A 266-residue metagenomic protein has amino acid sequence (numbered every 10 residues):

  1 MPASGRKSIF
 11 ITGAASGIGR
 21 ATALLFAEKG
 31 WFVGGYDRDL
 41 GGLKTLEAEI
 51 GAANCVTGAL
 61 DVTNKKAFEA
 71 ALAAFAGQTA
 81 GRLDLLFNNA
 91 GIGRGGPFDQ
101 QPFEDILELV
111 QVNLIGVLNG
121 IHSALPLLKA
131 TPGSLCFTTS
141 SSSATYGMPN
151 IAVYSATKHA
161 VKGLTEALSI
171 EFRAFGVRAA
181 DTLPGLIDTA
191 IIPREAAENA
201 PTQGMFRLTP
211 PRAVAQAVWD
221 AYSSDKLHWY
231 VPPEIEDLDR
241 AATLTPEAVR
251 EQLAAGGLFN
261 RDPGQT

Functional and structural regions predicted by a protein language model:
A15-S16: Conserved glycine-rich cofactor-binding loop
K29-T45: Conserved glycine-rich Rossmann-like NAD(P)H-binding loop of the short-chain dehydrogenase/reductase
P97-F98, P102-V110: Substrate-binding pocket helix/loop in short-chain dehydrogenase/reductase
D99, M148-V153: Active-site loop immediately N-terminal to the catalytic Tyr-X3-Lys motif of short-chain dehydrogenase/reductase
I121, T157: Active-site helix of classical SDR
S141: Residue(s) in the substrate-gating loop at a strand-loop-helix junction that position the organic substrate next
D181, P201-D239: C-terminal helical subdomain
